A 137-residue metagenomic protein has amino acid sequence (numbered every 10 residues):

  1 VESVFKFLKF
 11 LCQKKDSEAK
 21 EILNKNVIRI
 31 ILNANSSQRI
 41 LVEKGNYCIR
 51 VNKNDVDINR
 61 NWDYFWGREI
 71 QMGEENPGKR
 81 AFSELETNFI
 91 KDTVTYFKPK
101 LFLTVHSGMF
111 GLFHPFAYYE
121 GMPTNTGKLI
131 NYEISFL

Functional and structural regions predicted by a protein language model:
V1-P123: Active-site/substrate-binding loop(s) of hydrolase catalytic cores
E120-L137: Acidic, glycine-rich loop-and-strand cores that form catalytic or ligand-binding grooves in diverse globular domains
